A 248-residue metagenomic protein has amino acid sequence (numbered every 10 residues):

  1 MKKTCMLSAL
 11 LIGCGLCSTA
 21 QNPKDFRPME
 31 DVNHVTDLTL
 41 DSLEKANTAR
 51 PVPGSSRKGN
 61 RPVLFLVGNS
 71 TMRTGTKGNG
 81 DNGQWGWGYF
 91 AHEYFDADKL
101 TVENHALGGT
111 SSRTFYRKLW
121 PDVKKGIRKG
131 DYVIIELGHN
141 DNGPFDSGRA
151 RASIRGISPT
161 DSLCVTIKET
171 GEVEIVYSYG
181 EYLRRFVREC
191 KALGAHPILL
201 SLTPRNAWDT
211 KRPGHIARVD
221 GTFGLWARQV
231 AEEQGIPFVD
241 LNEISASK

Functional and structural regions predicted by a protein language model:
M1-P23: Bacterial Sec-dependent N-terminal signal peptides
L11-I12, G78, F145-S147: Hydrophobic alpha-helical membrane-insertion segments
P23-A106, P121-V133, A152-I157: Serine-esterase "nucleophile elbow" of acetyl-processing enzymes
N69, T110, H139: Gly/Ser/Thr-rich helix-start
T101-G109, E169-E172: Short, basic, glycine/proline-bearing loop/turn elements
A106-R113, A207: Acidic helix-start/capping segments at beta-turn-to-alpha-helix junctions
S112-V123: Charged, often glycine-rich, active-site loop that binds/positions anionic groups
P121-K248: Alpha-helical cap/lid subdomain in secreted, periplasmic, or secretory-pathway luminal O-acyl-processing enzymes
